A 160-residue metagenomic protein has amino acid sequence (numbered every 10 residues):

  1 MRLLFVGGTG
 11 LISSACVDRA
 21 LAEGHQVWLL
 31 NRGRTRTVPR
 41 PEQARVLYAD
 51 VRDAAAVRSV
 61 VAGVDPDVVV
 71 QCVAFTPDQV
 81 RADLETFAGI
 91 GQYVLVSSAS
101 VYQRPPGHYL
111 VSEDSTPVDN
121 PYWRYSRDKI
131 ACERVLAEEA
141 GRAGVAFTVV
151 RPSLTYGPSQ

Functional and structural regions predicted by a protein language model:
L3-E23: N-terminal Rossmann NAD(P)H-binding glycine-rich loop of SDR-like oxidoreductase domains
V6, L30, C72, V96-S98 (+1 more regions): SDR active-site strand-loop-helix element
L29-T35, D50-V51: N-terminal Rossmann-fold cofactor-binding loop
P41-D53, V73-F75: Rossmann-fold cofactor-recognition segment
R52, V101, T155-G157: Conserved sequence/active-site signature of Rossmann-fold short-chain dehydrogenase/reductase
V64-H108, A131-A137: NAD(P)-cofactor binding segment of oxidoreductase domains
S98-W123, E138-R142: Active-site "gating" loop of Rossmann-like NAD(P)-dependent oxidoreductase/epimerase domains
N120-R151, P158: Active-site Tyr-X1-5-Lys
